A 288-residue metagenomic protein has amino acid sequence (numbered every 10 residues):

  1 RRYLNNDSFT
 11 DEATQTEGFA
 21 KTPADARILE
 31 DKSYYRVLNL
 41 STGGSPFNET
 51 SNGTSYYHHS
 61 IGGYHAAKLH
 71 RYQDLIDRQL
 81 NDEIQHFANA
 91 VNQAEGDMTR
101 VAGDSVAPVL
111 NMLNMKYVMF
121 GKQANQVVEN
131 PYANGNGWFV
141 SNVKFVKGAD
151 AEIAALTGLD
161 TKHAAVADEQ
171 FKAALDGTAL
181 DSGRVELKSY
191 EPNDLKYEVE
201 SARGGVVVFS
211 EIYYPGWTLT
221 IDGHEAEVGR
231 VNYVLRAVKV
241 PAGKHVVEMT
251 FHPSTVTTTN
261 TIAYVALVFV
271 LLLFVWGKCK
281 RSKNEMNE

Functional and structural regions predicted by a protein language model:
R1-G183, L187-E198, G204-I212, M286: Conserved luminal/periplasmic juxtamembrane motif of membrane-embedded glycan-processing enzymes
L159-E288: Active-site-proximal, structured, solvent-exposed surfaces of multi-pass membrane proteins that position macromolecular
